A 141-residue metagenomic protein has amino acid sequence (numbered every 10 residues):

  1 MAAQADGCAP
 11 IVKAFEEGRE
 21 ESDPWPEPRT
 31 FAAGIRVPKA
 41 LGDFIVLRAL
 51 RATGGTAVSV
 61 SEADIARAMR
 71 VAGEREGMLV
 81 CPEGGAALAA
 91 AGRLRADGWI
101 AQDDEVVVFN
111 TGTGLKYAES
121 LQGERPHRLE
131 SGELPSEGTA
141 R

Functional and structural regions predicted by a protein language model:
A2-V80, G123-R141: Active-site/ligand-binding loops adjacent to catalytic centers
P24-P26, A86-R141: Phosphate-binding loop/pocket of nucleotide- and phosphate-handling active sites
C81-G85: A glycine-rich, Thr/Ser-enriched phosphate-binding loop motif common to dinucleotide/cofactor-binding enzymes
